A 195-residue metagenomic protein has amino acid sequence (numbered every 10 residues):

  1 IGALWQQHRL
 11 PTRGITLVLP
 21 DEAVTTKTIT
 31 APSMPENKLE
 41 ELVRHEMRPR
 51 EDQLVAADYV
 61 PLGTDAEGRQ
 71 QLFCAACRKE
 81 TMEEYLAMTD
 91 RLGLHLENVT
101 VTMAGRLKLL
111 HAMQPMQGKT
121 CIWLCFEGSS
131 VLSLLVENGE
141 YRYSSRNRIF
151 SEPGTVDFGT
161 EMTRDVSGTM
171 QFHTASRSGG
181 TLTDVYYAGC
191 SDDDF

Functional and structural regions predicted by a protein language model:
I1-H8, R106, L110-K119: Phosphate-interacting basic helix/loop segments used at nucleotide- and nucleic-acid interfaces
G2-G14, T169-T183: Phosphate/pyrophosphate-binding loops at sites that engage ATP/ADP/AMP, CoA/4′-phosphopantetheine, polyphosphate
P11, D21-A23, A66-G68, L92-G93 (+3 more regions): Short flexible coil/turn linkers enriched for glycine and charged/polar residues that connect secondary-structure
R13-M113: Active-site neighborhood for divalent-cation/phosphate handling
I15-P20, L110-Y143: Gly/Thr-rich phosphate-binding beta-strand-loop-beta motif of the actin/hexokinase/Hsp70
T30-M34, E137-E161: Short glycine-rich, Thr/Ser-proximal phosphate-binding strand/loop in the N-terminal lobe of ATP-dependent enzymes
V166: C-terminal active-site-capping segments
G180-F195: Glycine-rich phosphate-binding loops at beta-strand->alpha-helix junctions
